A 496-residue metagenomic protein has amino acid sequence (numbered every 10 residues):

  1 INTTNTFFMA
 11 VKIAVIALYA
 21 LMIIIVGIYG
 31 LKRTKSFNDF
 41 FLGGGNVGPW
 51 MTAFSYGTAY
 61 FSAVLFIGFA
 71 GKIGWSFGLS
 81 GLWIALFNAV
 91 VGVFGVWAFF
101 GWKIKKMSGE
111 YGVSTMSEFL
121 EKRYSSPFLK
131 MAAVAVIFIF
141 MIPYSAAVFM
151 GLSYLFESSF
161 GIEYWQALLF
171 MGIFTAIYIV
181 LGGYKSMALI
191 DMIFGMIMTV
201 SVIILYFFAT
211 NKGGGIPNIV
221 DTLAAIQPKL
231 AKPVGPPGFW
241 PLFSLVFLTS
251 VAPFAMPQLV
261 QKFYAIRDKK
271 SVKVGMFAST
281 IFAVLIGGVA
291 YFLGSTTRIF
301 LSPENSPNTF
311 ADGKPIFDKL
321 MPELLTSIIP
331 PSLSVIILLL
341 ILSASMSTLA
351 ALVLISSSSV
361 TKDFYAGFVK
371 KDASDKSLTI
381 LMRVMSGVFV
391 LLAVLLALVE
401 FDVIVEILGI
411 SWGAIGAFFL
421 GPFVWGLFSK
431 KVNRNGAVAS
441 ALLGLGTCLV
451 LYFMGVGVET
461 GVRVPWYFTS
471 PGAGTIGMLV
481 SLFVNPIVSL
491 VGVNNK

Functional and structural regions predicted by a protein language model:
I1-T3: N-terminal polybasic/positive-inside topogenic patches
N5-K496: Membrane-embedded helix-loop-helix hairpins and adjacent transmembrane boundary segments in multi-pass transporters
